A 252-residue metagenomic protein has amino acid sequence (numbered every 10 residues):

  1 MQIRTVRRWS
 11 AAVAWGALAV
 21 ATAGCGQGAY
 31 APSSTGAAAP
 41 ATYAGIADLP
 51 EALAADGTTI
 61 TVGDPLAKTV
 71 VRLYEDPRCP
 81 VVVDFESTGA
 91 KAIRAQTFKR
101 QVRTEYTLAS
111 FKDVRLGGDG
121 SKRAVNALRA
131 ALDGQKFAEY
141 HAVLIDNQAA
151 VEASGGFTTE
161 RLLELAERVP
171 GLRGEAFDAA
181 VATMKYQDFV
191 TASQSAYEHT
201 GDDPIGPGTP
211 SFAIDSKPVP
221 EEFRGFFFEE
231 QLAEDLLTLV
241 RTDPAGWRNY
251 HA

Functional and structural regions predicted by a protein language model:
Q2-L116, T238-A252: Extracytoplasmic thiol/disulfide redox context detector
I3-V6, Q27-A38, R168-A252: C-terminal cap of thioredoxin/glutaredoxin-like
P65, T97-K99, D133, D203-G206: Extracellular/periplasmic catalytic domains that process cell-envelope and extracellular macromolecules
L73, A131, F223: Conserved residues at beta->alpha junctions
P77, V83-R161: Structural alpha/beta surface segment adjacent to cysteine/selenocysteine redox centers across thiol/disulfide enzymes
A95, A142, E164, A179 (+1 more regions): Replace "anionic and nucleotidyl ligands
V125, L163, T191-Q194: Generic alpha-helical structural signal
L128, L163-E167, D178: Amphipathic alpha-helical segments within well-ordered protein domains
